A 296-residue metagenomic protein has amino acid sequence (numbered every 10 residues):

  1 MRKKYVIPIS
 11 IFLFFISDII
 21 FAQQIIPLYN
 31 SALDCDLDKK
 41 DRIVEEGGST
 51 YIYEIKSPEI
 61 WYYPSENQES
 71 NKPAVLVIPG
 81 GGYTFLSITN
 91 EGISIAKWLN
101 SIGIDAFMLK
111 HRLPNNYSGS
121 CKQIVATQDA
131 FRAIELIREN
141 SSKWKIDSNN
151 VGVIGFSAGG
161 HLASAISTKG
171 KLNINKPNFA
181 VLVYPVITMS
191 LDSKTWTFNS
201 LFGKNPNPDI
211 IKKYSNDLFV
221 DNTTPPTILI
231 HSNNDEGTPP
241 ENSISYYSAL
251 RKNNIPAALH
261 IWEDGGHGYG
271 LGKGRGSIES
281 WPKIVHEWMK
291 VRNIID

Functional and structural regions predicted by a protein language model:
Q23-E69: N-terminal cap/lid segment of alpha/beta-hydrolase-fold proteins
G47, P185-F219, P225: Mobile cap/lid helix-loop segments that gate and shape the active-site cleft of serine hydrolases
N71-G80: Short beta-strand element of the alpha/beta-hydrolase
S87-T89, S94-A96, H111-S148, R275-I278: Catalytic nucleophile-loop/oxyanion-hole region of alpha/beta-hydrolase and closely related hydrolase-like folds
R132-W196, I211-K212: Primarily recognizes the serine-hydrolase "nucleophile elbow" in alpha/beta-hydrolase and SGNH/GDSL folds
T223, L229-H231, D235: Short beta-strand/loop motif that positions the catalytic acidic residue of the alpha/beta-hydrolase fold
E236-S245: Conserved alpha/beta-hydrolase "acid-adjacent" motif
I244-D296: C-terminal catalytic histidine-bearing segment of alpha/beta-hydrolase fold enzymes
